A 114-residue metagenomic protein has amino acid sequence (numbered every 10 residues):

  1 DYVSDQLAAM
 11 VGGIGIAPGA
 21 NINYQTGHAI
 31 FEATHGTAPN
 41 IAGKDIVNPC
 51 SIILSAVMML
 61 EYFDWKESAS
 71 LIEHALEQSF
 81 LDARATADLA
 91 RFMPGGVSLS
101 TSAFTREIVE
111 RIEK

Functional and structural regions predicted by a protein language model:
D1-R84: Glycine-rich phosphate/nucleotide-binding loop
L71, E77-K114: Glycine-rich phosphate/pyrophosphate-binding loop and the adjoining helix
